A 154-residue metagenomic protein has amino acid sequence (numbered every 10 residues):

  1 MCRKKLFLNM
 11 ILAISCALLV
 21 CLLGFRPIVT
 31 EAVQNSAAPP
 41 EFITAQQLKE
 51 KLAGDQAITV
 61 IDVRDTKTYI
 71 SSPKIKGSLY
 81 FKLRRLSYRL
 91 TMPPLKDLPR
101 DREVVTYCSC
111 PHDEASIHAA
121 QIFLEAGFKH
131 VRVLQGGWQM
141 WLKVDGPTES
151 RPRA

Functional and structural regions predicted by a protein language model:
C2-I43, I70-T106, C110-A154: Rhodanese-like catalytic fold shared by cysteine-dependent sulfurtransferases and DSP/PTP-type phosphatases
S36-G54, I58: A short, flexible N-terminal coil/short beta segment enriched in small residues
L48, T59-R64, S78-F81: Short hydrophobic beta-strand that contains or immediately precedes a catalytic carboxylate
D55-V60, R100-R102: Short coil/turn segments at beta-strand junctions that form active-site/ligand-binding loops
